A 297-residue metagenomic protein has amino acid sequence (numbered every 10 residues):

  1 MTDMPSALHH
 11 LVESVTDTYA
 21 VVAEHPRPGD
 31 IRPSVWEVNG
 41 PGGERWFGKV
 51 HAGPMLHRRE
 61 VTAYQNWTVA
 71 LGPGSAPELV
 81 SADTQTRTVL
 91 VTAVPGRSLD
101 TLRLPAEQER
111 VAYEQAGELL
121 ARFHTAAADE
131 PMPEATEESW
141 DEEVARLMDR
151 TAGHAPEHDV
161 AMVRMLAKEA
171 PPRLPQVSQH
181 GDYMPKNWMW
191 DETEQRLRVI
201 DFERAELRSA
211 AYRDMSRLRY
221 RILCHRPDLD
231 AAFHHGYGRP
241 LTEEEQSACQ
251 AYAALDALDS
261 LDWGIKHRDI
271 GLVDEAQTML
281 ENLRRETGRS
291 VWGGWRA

Functional and structural regions predicted by a protein language model:
D3-V22, E109, T125-G181, W190-T193 (+3 more regions): An alpha-helical support segment within catalytic cores of ATP-dependent transferases
D17-G40: ATP-binding glycine-rich phosphate-binding loop
R32-G40, L166-M215: Active-site acidic catalytic loop and adjacent metal/ATP-binding pocket of ATP-dependent phosphoryl transfer enzymes
E44-L90, R97-F123: A conserved alpha-helical element in kinase catalytic cores
V91-A106, T125, V144-R150, A254-G271: A glycine-centered beta->alpha junction motif in the catalytic cores of kinase/phosphotransferase enzymes
R213-L241, A253-I270, E281: Active-site activation/catalytic loop segments of kinase-like enzymes and analogous catalytic loops in related
D259-A297: Helical subdomain adjoining the active site within ATP-dependent kinase catalytic cores
